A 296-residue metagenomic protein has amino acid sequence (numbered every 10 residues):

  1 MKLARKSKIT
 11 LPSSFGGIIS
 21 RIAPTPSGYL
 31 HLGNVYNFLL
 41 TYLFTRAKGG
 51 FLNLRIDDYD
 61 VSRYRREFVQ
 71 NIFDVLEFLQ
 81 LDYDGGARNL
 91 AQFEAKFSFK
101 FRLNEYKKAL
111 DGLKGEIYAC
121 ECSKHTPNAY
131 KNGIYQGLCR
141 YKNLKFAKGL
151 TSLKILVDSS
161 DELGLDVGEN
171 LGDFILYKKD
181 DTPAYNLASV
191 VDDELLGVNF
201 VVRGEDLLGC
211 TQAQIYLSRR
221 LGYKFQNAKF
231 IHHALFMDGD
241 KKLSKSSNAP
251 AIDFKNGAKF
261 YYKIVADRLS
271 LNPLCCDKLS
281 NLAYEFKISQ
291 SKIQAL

Functional and structural regions predicted by a protein language model:
M1-Y29, L52, L79, F146 (+4 more regions): Non-catalytic terminal extensions that flank enzyme cores
K2-Q136, D206-F225, P273-D277, N281: N-terminal Rossmann-like or analogous alpha/beta NTP/dinucleotide-binding catalytic cores that position adenine
R46, L110, R220, A234 (+2 more regions): Generic alpha-helical secondary structure signal
A119-N256: Active-site cores that bind ATP or allylic diphosphates and position pyrophosphate for catalysis
